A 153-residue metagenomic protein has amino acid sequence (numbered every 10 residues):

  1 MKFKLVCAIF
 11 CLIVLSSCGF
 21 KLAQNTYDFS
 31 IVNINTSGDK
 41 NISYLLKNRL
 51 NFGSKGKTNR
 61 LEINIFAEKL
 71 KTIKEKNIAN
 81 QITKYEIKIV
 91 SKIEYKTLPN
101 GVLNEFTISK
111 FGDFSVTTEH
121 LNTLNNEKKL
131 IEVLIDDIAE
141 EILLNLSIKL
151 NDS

Functional and structural regions predicted by a protein language model:
M1-C7: Bacterial N-terminal signal peptides that target proteins for export
L5, E105-F114, S147-S153: Short secondary-structure transition/capping segments
C7-I9, I135: Hydrophobic H-region at the start of alpha-helical membrane spans
L12-N33: Bacterial Sec signal peptide processing site at the extreme N-terminus
A23-T26, K128-S153: Compositionally biased, intrinsically disordered linkers/stalks adjacent to structured regions
Y27-N48: Post-signal peptide N-terminal segment of mature Sec-exported envelope proteins
N48, G53, K57-T58, N64-T107 (+4 more regions): Surface-exposed short loop/turn segments
